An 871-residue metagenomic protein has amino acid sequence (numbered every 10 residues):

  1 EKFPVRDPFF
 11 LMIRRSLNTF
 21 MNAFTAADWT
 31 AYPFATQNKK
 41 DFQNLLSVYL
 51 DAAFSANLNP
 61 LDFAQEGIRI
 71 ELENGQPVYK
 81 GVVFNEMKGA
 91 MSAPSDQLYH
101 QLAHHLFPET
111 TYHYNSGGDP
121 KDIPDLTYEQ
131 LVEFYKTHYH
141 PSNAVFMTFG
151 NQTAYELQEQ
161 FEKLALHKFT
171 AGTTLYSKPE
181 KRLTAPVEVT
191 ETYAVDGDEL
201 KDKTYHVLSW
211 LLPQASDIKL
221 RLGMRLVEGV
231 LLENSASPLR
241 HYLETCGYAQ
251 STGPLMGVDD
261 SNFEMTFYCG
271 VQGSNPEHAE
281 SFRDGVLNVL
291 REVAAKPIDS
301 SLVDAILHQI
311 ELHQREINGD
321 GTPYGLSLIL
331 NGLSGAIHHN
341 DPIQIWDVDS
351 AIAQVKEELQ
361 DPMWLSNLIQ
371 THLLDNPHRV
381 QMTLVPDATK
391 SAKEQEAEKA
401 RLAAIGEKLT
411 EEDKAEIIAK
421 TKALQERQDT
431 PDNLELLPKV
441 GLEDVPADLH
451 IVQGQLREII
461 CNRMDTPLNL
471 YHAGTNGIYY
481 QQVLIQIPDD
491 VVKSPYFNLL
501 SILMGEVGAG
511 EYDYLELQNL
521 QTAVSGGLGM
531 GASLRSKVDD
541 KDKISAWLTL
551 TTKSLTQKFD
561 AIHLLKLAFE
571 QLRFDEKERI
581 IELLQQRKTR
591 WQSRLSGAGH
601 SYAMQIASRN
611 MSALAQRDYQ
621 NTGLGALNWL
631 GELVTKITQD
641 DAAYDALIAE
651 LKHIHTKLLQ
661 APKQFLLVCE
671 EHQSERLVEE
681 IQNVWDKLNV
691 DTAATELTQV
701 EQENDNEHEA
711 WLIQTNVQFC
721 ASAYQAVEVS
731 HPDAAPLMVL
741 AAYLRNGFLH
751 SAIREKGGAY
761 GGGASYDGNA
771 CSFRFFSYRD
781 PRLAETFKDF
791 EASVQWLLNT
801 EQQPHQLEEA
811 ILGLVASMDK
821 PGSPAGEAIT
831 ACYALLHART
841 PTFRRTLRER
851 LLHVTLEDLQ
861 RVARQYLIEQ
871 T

Functional and structural regions predicted by a protein language model:
E1-L45, D51, D62, S92 (+7 more regions): M16/MPP (pitrilysin/insulinase) zinc-metallopeptidase core fold and M16-derived inactive scaffolds
F34-Y79, F263-G319, S334-P342, L359 (+8 more regions): M16/insulysin-pitrilysin zinc metalloprotease superfamily fold
N44-V48, A52-N59, N74-P141, Q160-L164 (+10 more regions): Scaffold signal of the M16-like zinc-metallopeptidase fold and its non-catalytic homologs
R69-G75, E86, A90, K178-G197 (+7 more regions): Short, conserved secondary-structure transition motifs
F84, K88-D96, T173-P238, T322-I343 (+4 more regions): His/Glu-based metal-binding/catalytic segments typifying zinc-dependent metallopeptidases
D198, P254-F263, V286, Y471-G474 (+6 more regions): A glycine-rich, aromatic-flanked flexible loop/lid motif
Q360-A400: Extended, domain-scale alpha-helical bundle/helix-rich regions
